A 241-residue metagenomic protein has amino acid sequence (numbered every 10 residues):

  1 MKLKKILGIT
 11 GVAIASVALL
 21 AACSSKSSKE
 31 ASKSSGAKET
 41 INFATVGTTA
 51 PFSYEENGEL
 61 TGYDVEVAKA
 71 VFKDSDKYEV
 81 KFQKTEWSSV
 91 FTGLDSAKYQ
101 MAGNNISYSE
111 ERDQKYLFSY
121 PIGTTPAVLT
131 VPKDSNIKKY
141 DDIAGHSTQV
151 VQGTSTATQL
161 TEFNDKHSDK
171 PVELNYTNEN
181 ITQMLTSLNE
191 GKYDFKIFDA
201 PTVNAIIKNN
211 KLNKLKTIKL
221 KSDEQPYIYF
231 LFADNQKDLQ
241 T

Functional and structural regions predicted by a protein language model:
A18-A22: C-terminal motif of bacterial Sec signal peptides marking the signal peptidase cleavage site
S24-K26: Bacterial signal peptide processing site
K33-N105, T177: Extracytoplasmic small-molecule ligand-binding "clamshell" domains of the periplasmic binding protein/Venus flytrap
V46-G47, G123-V131, A200, K208-T241: Periplasmic-binding protein-like
E55, A68-Y78, T156-N178, I207-L212: Ligand-binding cleft/hinge of the Venus flytrap
V65-S75, D134-I137, D141-S155, N204 (+1 more regions): Extended ligand-binding regions for polar small-molecule ligands
K69, K81-D142, K221: Acidic, polar ligand-binding/catalytic clefts
S89, N104-Q114, Q159-E162, T186-E190 (+1 more regions): A ligand-binding cleft/hinge motif common to bilobed small-molecule-binding domains
